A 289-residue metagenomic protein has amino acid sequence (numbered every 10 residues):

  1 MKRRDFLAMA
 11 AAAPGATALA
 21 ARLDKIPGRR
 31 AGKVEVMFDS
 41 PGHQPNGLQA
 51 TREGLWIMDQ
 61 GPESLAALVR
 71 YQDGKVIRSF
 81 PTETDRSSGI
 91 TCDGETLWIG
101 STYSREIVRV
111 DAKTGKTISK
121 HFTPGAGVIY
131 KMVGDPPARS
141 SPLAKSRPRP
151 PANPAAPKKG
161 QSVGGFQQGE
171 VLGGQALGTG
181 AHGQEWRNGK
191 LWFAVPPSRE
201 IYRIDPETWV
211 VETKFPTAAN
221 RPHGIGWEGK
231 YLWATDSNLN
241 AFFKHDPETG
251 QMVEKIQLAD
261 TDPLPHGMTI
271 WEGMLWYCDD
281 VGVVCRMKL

Functional and structural regions predicted by a protein language model:
M1-A13: N-terminal secretory signal peptides and thylakoid transit peptides that target proteins across membranes
L23-P41, F166-G169: A short helix->beta-strand "capping" segment at the edge of beta-propeller domains
K33-F38, K75-F80, K116-H121, G169-G174 (+2 more regions): A short beta-strand motif characteristic of beta-propeller blades
P41, I57-P62, I99-S104, A144 (+3 more regions): Conserved beta-strand positions in repeat-built beta-propeller and related beta-rich domains
P41-T51, E83-D93, G125-P136, P142 (+3 more regions): Beta-rich, blade/repeat-based domains predominating in secreted/periplasmic proteins but also intracellular
Y71-G74, D111-G115, D205-W209, D246-G250 (+1 more regions): Short loop/turn segments that connect beta-strands within beta-propeller blades
P265-L289: Blade-level signature of beta-propeller repeat domains, shared across WD40, Kelch, NHL, RCC1 and BNR/Asp-box propellers
